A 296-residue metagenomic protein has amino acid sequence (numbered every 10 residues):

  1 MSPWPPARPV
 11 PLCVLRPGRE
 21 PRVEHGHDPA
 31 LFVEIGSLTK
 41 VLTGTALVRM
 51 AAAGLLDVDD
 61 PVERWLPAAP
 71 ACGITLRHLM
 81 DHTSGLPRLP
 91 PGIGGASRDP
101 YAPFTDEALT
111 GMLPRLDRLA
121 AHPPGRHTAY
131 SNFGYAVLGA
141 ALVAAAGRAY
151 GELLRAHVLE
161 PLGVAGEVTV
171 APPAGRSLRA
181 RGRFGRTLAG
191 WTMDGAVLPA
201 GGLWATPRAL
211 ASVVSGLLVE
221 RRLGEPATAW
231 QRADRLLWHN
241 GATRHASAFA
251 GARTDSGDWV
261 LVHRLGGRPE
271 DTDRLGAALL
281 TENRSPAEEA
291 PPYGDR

Functional and structural regions predicted by a protein language model:
M1-I35, V58, G95-R98, F249-T254 (+1 more regions): A short, well-structured edge-of-sheet supersecondary motif
R8-P11, R16-P17, C72-F249: Short, surface-exposed loop or secondary-structure junction motifs that flank catalytic or metal-binding residues
E34-V58, L138-V143, L210: Active-site SXXK
A46-L47, L154-H157, L275: Structural preference for long, well-ordered alpha-helical segments in enzyme cores
D57-C72: Short, glycine/proline-biased beta-turn/loop segments that scaffold the active-site neighborhood
L142, L217, T254, V262-G266: Short beta-strand segments enriched in hydrophobic/aromatic residues within well-folded beta-rich domains
H245-A246, V260, G267-D273: Short, surface-exposed beta-strand/loop "edge" segments at domain boundaries and coil↔beta transitions
R268-R296: Short, gly/Ser/Thr-rich active-site loops of penicillin-recognizing serine hydrolases
